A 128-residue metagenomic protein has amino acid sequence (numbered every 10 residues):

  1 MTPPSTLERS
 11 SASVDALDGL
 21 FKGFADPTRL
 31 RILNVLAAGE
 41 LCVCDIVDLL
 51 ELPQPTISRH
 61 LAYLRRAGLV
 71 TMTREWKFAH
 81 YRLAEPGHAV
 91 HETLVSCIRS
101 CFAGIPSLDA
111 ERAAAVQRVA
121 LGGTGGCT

Functional and structural regions predicted by a protein language model:
M1-A12, P86-T128: Amphipathic alpha-helical dimerization/coiled-coil segments that flank or bridge DNA-binding/regulatory modules
A12-T56, F78-H88: N-terminal helix-turn-helix DNA-binding core of bacterial DNA-binding proteins
P27, C42, V70, L108 (+1 more regions): A general structural signal for well-ordered secondary-structure junctions
D48, R65-R66: Alpha-helical residues within the helix-turn-helix
L61-A62: Short, hydrophobic-biased segments on the C-terminal half of alpha helices that form "recognition helices"
R66-E75, R82-A84: Beta-hairpin "wing" of winged helix-turn-helix
